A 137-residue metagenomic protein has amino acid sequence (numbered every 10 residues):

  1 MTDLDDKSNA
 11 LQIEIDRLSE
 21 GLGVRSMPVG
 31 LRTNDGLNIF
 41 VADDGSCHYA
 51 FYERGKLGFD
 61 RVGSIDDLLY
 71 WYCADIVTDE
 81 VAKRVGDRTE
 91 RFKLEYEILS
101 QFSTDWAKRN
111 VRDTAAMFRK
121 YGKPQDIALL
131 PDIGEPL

Functional and structural regions predicted by a protein language model:
M1-I39: N-terminal "first-domain core" detector
D3-L4, S8, V81-L137: Intrinsically disordered, low-complexity, charge-dense segments enriched in Lys/Arg and Glu/Asp interspersed
E14, L18, W71, M117: Residues that form generic nucleotide/phosphate-binding pockets
L18-R25, D79, W106, Q125: Short secondary-structure junctions and interdomain/linker hinges
R25-M27, R32-N34, G63-D66, E80-K93: Generic structural signal for short, solvent-exposed loop/turn connectors between secondary structure elements
L31-L57: Short aromatic-glycine-(Arg/Gly/Cys) micro-motifs in beta-strand/loop hairpins
C47-F51, G55-E80: Aromatic- and glycine-enriched beta-alpha-beta binding-site module
